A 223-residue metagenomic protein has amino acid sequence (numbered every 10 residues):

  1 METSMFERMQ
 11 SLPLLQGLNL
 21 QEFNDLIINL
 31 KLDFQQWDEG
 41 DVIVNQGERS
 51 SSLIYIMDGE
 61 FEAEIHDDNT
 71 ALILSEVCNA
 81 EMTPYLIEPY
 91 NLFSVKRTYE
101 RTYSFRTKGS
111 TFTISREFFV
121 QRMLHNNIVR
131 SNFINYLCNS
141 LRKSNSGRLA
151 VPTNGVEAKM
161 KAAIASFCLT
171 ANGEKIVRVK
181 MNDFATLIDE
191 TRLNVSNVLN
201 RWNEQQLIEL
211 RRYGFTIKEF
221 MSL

Functional and structural regions predicted by a protein language model:
M1-F34, D38, E81, I87-F93: Cyclic nucleotide-binding regulatory module and flanking cytosolic helices
M1-T3, I87-T98, I134-Y136, N154-I164 (+5 more regions): Long cytosolic regulatory regions associated with cyclic-nucleotide signaling
V42-F105: Cyclic nucleotide-binding regulatory domains
E60, K108-S110, G214: Structural motif
F119-V120, L223: A generic structural signal for short hydrophobic patches within well-formed alpha-helices
N127-D189: Polybasic "coupling" helices that flank or enter modular domains
A165-L223: Phosphate-/nucleic-acid-contacting segments
